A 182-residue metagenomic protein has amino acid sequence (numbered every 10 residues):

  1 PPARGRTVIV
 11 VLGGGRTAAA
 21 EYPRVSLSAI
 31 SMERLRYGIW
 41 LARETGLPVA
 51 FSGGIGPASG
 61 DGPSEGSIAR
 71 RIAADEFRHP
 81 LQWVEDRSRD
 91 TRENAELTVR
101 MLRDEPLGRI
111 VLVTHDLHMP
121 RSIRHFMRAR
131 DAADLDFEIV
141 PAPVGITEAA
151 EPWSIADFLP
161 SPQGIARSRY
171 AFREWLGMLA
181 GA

Functional and structural regions predicted by a protein language model:
P1-G164, S168: A structural signal for short, hydrophobic/glycine-enriched beta-strand patches
S168-A182: A transmembrane-helix-recognition feature enriched in membrane-embedded lipid enzymes and envelope glyco-/phospholipid
